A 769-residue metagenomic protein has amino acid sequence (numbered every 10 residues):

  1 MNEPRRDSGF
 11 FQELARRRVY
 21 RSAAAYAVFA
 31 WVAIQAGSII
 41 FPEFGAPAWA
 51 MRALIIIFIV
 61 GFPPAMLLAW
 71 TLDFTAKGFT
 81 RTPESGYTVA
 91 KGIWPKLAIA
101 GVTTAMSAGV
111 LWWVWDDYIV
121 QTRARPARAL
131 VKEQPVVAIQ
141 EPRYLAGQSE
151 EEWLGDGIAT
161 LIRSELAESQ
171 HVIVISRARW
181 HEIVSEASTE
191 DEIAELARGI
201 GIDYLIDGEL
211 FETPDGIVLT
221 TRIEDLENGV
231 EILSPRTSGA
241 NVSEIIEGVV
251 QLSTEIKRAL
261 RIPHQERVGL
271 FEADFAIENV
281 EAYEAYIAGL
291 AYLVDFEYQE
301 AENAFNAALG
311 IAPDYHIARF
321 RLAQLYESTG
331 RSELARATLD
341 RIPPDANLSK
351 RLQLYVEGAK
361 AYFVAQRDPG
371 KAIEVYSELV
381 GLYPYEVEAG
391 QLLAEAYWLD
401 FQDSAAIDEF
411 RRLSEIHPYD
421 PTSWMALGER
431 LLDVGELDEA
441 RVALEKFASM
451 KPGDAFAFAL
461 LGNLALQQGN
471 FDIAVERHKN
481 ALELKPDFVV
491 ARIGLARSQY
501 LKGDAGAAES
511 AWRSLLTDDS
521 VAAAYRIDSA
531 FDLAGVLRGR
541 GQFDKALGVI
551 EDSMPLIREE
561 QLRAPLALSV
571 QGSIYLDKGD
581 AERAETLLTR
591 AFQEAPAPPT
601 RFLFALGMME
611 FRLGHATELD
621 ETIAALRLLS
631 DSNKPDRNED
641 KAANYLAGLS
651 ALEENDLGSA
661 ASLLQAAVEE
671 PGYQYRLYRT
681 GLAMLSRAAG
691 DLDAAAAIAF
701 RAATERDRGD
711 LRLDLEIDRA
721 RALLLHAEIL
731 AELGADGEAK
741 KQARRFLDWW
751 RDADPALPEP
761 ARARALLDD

Functional and structural regions predicted by a protein language model:
M1-D117, D314: An N-terminal, helix-rich hydrophobic module
K91-G92, L97-T103, S107-L130, D156-E300 (+2 more regions): Catalytic-center loop of serine/cysteine hydrolases
A282, H316-I317, S349-L352, P369 (+12 more regions): Helix-start (N-cap) detector for alpha-helical repeat units in TPR-like alpha-solenoids, especially tetratricopeptide
L290, Q324, A359-K360, E395 (+9 more regions): Residue-level recognition of tetratricopeptide repeat
V294, S328, F363-V364, L399 (+10 more regions): Register position in tetratricopeptide repeats
